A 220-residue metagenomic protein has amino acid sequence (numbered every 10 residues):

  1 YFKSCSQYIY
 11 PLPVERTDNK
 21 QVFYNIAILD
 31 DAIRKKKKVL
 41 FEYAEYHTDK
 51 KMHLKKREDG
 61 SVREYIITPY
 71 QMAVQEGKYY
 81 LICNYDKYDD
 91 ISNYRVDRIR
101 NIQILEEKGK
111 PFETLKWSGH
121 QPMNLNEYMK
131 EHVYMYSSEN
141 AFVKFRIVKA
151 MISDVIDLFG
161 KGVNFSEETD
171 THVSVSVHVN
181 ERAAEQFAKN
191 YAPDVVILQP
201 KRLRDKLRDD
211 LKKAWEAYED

Functional and structural regions predicted by a protein language model:
Y1-M52: Bulky hydrophobic/aromatic content
Y24, G60-V62, I66-T68, N140 (+1 more regions): Short beta-strand-initiation
D30-S92: Loop-centered beta-sheet repeat module
E64-I66, N93-V96, K144, S174-S176: Well-ordered beta-strand positions in beta-sheet-rich domains
M72, I102, F165-S166: A structural signal for short hydrophobic beta-strand segments in well-ordered beta-sheet cores
Y88-L125: Flexible linker/loop signature enriched in Pro/Ser/Thr and Pro/Gly
P122-D220: Polybasic (Lys/Arg-rich)
